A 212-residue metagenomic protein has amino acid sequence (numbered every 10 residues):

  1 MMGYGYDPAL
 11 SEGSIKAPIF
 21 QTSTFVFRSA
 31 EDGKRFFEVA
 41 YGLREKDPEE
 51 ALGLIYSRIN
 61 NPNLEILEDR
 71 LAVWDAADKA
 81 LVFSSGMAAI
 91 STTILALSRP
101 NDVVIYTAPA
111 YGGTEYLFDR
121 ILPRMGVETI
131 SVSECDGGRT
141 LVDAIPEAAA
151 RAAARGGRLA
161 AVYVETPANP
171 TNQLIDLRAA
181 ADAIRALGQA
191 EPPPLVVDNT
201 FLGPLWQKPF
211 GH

Functional and structural regions predicted by a protein language model:
M2, Y41, L52, R155-G156: Feature targets compositionally biased, intrinsically disordered low-complexity regions with long contiguous runs
M2-G5, T22-T24: Structured loops at beta-to-helix junctions and adjacent beta-edge loops in soluble globular domains
G3-L10, K79-H212: Conserved PLP-enzyme active-site core in the AAT-like
A17-I19, E128: Short, 15-30-residue, compositionally biased linear elements with alpha-helical propensity or flexible coil
P18, T24, S29-A88, G113-R120: Conserved N-terminal alpha-helix of the aminotransferase class I/II PLP-enzyme fold
